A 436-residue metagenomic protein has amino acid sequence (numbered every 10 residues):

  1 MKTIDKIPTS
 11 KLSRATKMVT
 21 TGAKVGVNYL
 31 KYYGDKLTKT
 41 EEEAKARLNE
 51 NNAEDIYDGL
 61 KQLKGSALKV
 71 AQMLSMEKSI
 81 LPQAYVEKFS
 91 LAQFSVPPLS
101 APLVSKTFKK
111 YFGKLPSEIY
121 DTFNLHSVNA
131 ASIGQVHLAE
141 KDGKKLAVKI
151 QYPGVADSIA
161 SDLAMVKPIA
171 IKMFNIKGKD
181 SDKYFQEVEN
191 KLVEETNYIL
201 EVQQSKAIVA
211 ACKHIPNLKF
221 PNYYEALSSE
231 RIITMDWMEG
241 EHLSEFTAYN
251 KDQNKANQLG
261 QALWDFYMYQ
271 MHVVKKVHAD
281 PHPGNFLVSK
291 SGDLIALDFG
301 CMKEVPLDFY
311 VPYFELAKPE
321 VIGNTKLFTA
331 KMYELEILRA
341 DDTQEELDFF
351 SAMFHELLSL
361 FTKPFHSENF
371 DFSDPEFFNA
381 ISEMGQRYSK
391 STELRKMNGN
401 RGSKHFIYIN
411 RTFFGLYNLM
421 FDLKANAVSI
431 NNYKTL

Functional and structural regions predicted by a protein language model:
M1-Q135, D142, A160-S181, E393-M397 (+3 more regions): N-terminal accessory/targeting segments that precede structured cores
A44-A46, E50, S229, G240 (+2 more regions): Helix-rich C-lobe and terminal helical cap/extension of kinase-like folds
Q83, S90-P97, K109-K110, A156-S161 (+5 more regions): ATP-dependent phospho-/nucleotidyl transfer catalytic cores
Q135, L146, K219, I233 (+1 more regions): Protein kinase-like catalytic core scaffold
L138, K144-Q151: Glycine-rich ATP phosphate-binding loop
V148, M173-I176, M384-Y388: A short, charged helix-loop
G284-V288: Hydrophobic residue at the +6 position relative to the catalytic HRD Asp in the kinase catalytic loop
